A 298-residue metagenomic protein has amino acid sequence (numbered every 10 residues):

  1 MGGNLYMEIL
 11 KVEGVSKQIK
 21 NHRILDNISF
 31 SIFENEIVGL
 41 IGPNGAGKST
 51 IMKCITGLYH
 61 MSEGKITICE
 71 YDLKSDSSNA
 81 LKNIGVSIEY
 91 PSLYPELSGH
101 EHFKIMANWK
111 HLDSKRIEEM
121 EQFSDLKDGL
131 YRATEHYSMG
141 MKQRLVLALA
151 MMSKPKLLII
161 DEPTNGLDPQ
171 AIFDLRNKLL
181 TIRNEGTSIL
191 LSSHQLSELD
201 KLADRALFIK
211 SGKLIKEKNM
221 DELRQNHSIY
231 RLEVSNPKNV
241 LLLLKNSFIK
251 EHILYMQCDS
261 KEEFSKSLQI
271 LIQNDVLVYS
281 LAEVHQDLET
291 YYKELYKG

Functional and structural regions predicted by a protein language model:
M1-S16, G298: ABC-family P-loop ATPase nucleotide-binding domain
L5, K82, Q122, N184 (+4 more regions): Alpha-helix boundary recognition
L10, K17-L191, L196-S197, K201-D204: ABC transporter nucleotide-binding domains
M61, L73, S77, M220 (+2 more regions): Residues at or immediately preceding the N-termini of alpha-helices
D76, L223, Y291, L295: Residues that scaffold the ATP/ADP-binding catalytic core of kinase and kinase-like folds
G99, M220, H285-L288: Structural motif detector for alpha-helix initiation sites
R176-C258: ABC transporter nucleotide-binding domain
I229-G298: Short, charged/small-residue-rich alpha-helical element at the C-terminal edge of ABC transporter nucleotide-binding
